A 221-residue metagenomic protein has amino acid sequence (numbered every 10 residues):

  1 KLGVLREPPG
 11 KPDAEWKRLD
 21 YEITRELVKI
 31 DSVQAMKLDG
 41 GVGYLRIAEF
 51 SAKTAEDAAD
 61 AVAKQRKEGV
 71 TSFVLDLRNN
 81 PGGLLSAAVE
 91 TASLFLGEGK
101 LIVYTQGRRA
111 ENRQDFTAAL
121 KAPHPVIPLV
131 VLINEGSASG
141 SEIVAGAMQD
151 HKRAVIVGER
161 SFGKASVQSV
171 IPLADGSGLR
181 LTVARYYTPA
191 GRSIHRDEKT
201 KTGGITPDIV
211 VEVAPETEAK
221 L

Functional and structural regions predicted by a protein language model:
K1-A174: Cleft-lining beta-strand/loop regions that shape enzyme active-site pockets
I23, L181-T182, G191: Beta-strand scaffold of nucleotide-dependent catalytic cores
G163, R185-Y187, G191: Glycine-rich beta-alpha junction loops
L173-A184: Short acidic, Pro/Gly- and aromatic-enriched capping/linker segments at domain boundaries
P189-L221: Conserved functional hotspot residues or short segments at active or partner-binding sites across diverse domains
